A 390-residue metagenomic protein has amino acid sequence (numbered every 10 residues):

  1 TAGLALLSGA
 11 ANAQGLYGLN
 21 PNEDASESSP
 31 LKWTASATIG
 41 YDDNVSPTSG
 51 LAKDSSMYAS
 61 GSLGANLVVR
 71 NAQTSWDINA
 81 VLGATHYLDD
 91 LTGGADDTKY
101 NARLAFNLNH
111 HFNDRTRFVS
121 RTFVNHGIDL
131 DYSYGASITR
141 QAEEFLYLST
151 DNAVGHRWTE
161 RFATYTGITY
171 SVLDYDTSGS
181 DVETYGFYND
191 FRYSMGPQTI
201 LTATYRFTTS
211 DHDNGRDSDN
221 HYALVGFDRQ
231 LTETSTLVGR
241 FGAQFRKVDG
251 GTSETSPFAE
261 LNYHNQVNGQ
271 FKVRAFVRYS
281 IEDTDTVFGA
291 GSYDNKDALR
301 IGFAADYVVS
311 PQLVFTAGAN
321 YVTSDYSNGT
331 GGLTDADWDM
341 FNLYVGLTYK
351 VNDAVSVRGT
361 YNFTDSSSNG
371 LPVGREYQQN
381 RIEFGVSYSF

Functional and structural regions predicted by a protein language model:
T1-A13: Gram-negative bacterial Sec-dependent N-terminal signal peptides
A13-F390: Gram-negative and organellar
